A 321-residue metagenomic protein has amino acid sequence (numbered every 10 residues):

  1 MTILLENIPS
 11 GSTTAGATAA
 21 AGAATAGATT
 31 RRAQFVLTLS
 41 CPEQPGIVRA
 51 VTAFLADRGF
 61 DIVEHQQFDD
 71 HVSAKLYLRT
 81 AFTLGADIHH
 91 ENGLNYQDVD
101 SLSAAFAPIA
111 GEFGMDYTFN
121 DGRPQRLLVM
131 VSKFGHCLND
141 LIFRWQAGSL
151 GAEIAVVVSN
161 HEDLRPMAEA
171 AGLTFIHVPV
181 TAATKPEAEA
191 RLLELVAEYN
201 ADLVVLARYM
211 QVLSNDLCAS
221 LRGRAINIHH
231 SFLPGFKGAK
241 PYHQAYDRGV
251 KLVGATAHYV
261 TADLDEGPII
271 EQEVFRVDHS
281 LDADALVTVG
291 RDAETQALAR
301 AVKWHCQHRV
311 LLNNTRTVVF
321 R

Functional and structural regions predicted by a protein language model:
T2-L4, G59-Q67, A110-M115: Short amphipathic beta-strand starts and helix->beta connectors
L5-T30, A86-D100: Intrinsically disordered, low-complexity terminal tails and inter-domain linkers enriched for S/T/G/P/D/E
A28, D69-K75, R79-R321: One-carbon transfer enzymes
T30-P42: Short glycine-/aliphatic-rich beta-strand segments at the starts of folded cytosolic domains
Q44-E64: Short amphipathic alpha-helix segments
